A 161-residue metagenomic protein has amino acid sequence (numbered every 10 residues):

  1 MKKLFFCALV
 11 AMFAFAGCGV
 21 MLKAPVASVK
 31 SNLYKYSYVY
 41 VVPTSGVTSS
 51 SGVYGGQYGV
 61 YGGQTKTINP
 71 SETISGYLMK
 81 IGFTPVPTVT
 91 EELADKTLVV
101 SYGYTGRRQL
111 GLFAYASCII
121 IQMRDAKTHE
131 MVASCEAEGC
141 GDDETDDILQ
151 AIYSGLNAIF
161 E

Functional and structural regions predicted by a protein language model:
M1-V20: Sec-dependent bacterial lipoprotein signal peptides
C7, K30, L110-L112: Residues embedded in well-ordered secondary-structure elements
G17-I81: A structural "domain/chain start" motif
A24-P25, Y58, T67-D146, Q150: Surface-exposed short loop/turn segments
Q150-E161: Short, solvent-exposed cationic patches
